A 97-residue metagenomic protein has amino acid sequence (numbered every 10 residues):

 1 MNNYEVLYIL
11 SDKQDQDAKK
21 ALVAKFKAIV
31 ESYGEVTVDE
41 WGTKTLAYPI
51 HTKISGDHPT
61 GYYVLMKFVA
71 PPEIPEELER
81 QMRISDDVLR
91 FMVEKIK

Functional and structural regions predicted by a protein language model:
M1-G61, V69-K97: Long, contiguous binding/interaction regions
